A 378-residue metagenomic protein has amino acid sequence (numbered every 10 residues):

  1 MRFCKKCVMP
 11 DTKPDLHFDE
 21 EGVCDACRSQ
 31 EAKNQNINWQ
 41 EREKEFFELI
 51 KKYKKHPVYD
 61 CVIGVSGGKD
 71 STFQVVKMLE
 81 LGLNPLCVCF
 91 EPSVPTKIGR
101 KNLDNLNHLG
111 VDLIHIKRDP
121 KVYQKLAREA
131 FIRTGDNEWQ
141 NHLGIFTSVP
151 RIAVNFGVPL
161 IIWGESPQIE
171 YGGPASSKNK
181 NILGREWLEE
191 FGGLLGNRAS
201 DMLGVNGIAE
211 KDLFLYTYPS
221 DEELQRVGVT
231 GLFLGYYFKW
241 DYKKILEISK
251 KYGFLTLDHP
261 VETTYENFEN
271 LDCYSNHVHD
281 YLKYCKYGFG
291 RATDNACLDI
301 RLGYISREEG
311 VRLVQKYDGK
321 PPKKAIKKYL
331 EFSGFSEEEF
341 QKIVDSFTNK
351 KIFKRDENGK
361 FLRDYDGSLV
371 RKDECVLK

Functional and structural regions predicted by a protein language model:
M1-C61, K77-K378: Nucleotide-activated chemistry modules centered on ATP-dependent adenylation/adenylyltransferase
C61-D70: Short, glycine-rich nucleotide/cofactor-binding loops
F73-V75: Long, structured ligand/cofactor-binding scaffold of large enzymes
